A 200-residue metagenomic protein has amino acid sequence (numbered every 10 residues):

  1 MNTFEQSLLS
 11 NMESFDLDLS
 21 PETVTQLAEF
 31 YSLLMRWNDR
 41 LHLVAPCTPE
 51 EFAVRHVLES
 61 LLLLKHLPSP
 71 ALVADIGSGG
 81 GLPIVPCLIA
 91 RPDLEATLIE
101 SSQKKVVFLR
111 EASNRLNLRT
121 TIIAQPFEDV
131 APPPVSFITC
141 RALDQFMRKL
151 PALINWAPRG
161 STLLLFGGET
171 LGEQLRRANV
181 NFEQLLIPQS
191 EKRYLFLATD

Functional and structural regions predicted by a protein language model:
M1-P70, K104-K105, E111-L118: Class I SAM-dependent transferase core
T48-E51, A74, T97-E100: Short coil/turn segments at secondary-structure boundaries
H66-A71, P92-A96: Short helix-capping/linker segments at secondary-structure and domain boundaries
P70-G79: Conserved class I S-adenosyl-L-methionine
G79-V85: Short, contiguous hydrophobic alpha-helices characteristic of membrane insertion segments
I84, R91-D200: S-adenosylmethionine
